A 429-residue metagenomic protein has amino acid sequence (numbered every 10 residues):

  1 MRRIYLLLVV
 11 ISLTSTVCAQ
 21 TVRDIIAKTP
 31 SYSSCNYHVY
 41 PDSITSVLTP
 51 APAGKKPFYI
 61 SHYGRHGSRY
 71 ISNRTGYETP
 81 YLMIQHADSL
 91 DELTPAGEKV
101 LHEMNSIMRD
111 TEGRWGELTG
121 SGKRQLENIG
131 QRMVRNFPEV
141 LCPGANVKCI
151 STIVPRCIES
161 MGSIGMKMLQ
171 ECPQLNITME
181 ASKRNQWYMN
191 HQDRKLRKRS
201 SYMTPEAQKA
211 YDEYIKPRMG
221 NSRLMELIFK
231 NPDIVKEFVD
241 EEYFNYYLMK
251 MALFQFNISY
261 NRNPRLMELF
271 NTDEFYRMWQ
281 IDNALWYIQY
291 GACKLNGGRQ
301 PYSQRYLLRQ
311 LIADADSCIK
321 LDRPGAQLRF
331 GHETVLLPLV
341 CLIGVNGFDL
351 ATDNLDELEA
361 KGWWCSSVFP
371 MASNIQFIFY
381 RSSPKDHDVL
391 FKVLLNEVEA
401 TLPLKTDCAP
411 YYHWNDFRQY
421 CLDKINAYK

Functional and structural regions predicted by a protein language model:
M1-V22: Bacterial Sec-dependent N-terminal signal peptides
Q20-N146, T152-Q327, G331-K429: Signature for phosphate-centric chemistry
